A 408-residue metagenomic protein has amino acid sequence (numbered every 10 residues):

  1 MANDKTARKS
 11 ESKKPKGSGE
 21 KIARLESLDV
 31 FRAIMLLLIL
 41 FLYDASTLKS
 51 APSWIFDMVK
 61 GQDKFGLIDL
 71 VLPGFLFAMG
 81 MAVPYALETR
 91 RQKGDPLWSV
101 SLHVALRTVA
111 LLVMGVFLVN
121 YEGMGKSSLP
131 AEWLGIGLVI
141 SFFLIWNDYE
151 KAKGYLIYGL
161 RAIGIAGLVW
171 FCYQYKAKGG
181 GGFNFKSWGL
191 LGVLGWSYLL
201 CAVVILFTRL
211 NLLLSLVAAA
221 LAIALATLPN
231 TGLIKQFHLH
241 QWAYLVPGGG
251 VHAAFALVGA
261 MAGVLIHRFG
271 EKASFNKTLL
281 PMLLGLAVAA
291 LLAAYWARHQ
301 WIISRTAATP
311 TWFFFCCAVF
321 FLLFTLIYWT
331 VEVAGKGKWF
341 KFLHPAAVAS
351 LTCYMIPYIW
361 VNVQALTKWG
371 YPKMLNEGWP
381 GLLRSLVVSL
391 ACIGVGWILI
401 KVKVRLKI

Functional and structural regions predicted by a protein language model:
A2-I408: Alpha-helical transmembrane segments and their immediate juxtamembrane cytosolic regions
